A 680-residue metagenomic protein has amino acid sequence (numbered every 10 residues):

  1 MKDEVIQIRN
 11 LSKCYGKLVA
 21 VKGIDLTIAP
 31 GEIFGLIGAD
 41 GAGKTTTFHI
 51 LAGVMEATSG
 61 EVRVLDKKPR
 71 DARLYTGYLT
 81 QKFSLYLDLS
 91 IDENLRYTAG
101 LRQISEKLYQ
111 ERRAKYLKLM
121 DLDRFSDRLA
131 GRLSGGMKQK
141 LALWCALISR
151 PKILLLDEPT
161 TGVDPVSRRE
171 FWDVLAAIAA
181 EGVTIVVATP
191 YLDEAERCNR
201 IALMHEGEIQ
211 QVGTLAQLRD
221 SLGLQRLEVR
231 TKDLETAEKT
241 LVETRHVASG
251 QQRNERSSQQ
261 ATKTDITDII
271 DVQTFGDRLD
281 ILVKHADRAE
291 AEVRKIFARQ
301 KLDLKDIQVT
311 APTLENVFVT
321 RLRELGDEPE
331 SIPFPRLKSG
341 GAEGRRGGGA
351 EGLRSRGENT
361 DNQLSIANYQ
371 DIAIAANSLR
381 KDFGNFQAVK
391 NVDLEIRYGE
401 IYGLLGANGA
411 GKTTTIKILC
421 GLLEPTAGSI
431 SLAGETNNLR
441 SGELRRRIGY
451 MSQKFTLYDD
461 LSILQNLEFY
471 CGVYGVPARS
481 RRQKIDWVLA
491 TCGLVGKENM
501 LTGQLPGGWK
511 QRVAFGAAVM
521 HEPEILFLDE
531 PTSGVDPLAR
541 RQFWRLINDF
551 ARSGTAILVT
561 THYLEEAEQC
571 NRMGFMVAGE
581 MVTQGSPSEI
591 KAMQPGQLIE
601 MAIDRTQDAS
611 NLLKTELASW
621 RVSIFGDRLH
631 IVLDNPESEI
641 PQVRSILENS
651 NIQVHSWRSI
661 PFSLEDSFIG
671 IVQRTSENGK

Functional and structural regions predicted by a protein language model:
G60-A72, G428-T436, E443-L444: Conserved ABC transporter NBD signature motif
R96, G100, K107-F125, E468 (+2 more regions): Conserved ABC ATPase "signature" region
L129-L133, L501-L505: Conserved ABC ATPase signature
L154-D157, L526-D529: Catalytic Walker B motif of ABC-type/P-loop ATPase nucleotide-binding domains
